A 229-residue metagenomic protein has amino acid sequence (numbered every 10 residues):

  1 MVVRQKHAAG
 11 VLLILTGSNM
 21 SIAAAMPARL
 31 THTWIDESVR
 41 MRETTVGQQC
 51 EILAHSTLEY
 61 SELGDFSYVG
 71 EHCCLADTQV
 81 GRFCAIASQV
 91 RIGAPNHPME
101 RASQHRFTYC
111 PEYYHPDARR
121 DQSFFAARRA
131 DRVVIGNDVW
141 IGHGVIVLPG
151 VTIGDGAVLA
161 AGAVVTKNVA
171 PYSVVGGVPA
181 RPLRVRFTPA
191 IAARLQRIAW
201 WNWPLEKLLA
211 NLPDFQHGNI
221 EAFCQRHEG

Functional and structural regions predicted by a protein language model:
V2-S18, T31, I35-D36, H105-V147 (+1 more regions): C-terminal segments of enzyme domains that contribute to small-molecule binding surfaces
M26-G64, Y68-P149: Flexible, glycine/small-residue-enriched loop-and-beta-strand segment within the central core of proteins
N96-P98, V169, V185-F187: Conserved catalytic-core motifs of eukaryotic protein kinase domains, centered on the activation segment
E100, K167, P171-S173, R181: Glycine-centered loop/turn positions within well-structured domains that cap or flank conserved ligand/cofactor-binding
D138, G156, S173: Catalytic-loop signature of eukaryotic-like protein kinases
H143, A161, P171: Catalytic-loop Lys-Pro-X-Asn motif of eukaryotic-like protein kinases
V145-A157, A163-T166: Beta-rich strand-turn-strand
L159, G177: Conserved G/P- and acidic residue-centered "switch" motifs that form tight phosphate/ATP-binding loops in soluble
